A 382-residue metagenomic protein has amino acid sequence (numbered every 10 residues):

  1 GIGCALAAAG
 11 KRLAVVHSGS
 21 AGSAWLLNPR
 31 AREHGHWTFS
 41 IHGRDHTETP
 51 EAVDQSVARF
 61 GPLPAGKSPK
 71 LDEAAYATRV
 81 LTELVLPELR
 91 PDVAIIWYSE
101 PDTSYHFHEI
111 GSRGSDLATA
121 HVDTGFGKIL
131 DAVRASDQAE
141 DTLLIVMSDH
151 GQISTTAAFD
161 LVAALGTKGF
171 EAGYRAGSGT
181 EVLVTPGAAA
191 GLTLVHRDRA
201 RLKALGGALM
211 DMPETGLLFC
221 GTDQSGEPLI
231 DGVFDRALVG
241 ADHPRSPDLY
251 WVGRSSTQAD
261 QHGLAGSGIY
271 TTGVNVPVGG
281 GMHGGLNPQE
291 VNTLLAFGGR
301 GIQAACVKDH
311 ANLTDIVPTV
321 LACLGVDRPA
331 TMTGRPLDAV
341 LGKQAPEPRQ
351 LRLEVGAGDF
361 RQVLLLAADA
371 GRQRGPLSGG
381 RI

Functional and structural regions predicted by a protein language model:
G1-C4, A75, R79, A120-T124 (+4 more regions): A structural signal for well-ordered alpha-helical segments within the folded catalytic domains of diverse enzymes
G1-E109, R201, M210-L217, D260 (+2 more regions): His/Asp/Glu-rich, glycine-adjacent segments that coordinate divalent cations and/or stabilize oxyanion chemistry on
C4-A9, R113, K128-T271, V276-P277 (+1 more regions): Secreted, luminal/periplasmic, and some membrane-associated catalytic domains that remodel anionic oxygen-ester
L6, L81, P91-S99, S115-V133 (+5 more regions): Beta-strand elements within well-structured catalytic alpha/beta cores of enzymes that handle phosphate/sulfate esters
L117-A120, G173-P186, R199-G207, E290 (+2 more regions): A short beta-strand-to-alpha-helix junction
G206-A208, M212, G216-S246, K308-D309 (+2 more regions): Polar, surface-exposed loop/tail segments that function as active-site lids or cofactor/substrate-recognition elements
G263-V317: Low-complexity, glycine/alanine/valine/leucine- and proline-rich hydrophobic stretches
K343-I382: Acidic, Ser/Thr-rich low-complexity intrinsically disordered segments
